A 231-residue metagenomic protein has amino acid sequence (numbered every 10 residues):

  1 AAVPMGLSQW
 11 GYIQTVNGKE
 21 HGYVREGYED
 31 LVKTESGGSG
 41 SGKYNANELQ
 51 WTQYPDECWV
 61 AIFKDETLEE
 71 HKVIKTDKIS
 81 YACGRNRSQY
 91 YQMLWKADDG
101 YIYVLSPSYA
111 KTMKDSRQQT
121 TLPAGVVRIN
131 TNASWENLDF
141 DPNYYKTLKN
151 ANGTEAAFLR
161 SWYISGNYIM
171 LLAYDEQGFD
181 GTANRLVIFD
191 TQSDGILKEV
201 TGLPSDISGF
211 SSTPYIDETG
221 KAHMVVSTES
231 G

Functional and structural regions predicted by a protein language model:
A1, G37-L68, Q118-S134, A183-D194 (+1 more regions): Beta-propeller blade signature
A1-L7, T52-P55, E69-S80, N130-N150 (+1 more regions): Beta-propeller fold detector
A1-Q92, K96: Long, acidic/polar, low-complexity amphipathic helices and coiled-coil-like
M5-N17, Y81-L94, K146-I164, S205-D217: Repeated scaffold domains used in trafficking and secretory/extracellular systems, primarily beta-propellers
K19-Y23, Y101-Y103, I169-M170, K221-V225: Conserved beta-propeller blade signature
Y23-P55, V104-P123, L171-T182: Short, conserved, GDST-rich strand-edge loop motifs in beta-rich repeat architectures
D99-G178: Long, well-ordered mid-to-C-terminal structural blocks that present hydrophobic/aromatic surfaces
G153-S230: Loop/turn-rich, solvent-exposed surfaces of beta-rich toroidal or solenoidal domains
